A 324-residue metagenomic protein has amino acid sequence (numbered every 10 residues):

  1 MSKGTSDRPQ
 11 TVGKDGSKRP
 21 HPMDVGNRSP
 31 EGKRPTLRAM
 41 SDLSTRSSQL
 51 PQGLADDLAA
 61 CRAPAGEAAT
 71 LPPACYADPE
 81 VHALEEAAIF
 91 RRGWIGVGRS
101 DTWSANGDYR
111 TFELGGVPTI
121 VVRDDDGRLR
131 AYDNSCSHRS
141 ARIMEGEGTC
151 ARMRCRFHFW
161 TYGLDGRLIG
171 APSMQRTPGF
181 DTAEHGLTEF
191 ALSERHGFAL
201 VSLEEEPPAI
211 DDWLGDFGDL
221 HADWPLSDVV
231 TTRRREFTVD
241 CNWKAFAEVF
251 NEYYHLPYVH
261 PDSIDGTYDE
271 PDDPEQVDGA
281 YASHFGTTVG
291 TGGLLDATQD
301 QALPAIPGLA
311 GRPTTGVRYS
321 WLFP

Functional and structural regions predicted by a protein language model:
M1, V12, M23-V25, M40: Short hydrophobic transmembrane-like helices used for membrane targeting/insertion
K3-G4, Q10, K14, E31: Charged/polar low-complexity intrinsically disordered segments
D7, D15, H21-N27: Intrinsic-disorder-associated, low-complexity terminal segments enriched in Asp/Asn/His/Tyr and depleted of Lys/Arg
R19, R34: Cationic, low-complexity basic patches in intrinsically disordered or flexible, solvent-exposed regions
G32-K33, T102-E205, D211-D219: Rieske [2Fe-2S] iron-sulfur-binding domain
L37-S135, R139-G146, F190-S193: N-terminal pre-ligand scaffold of iron-sulfur
E85-G96, R167-R176, P313-T315: Short, basic/low-complexity N-terminal boundary segments at the transition from targeting/disordered tails
R123, S193, F198-P324: C-terminal catalytic domain of Rieske-type non-heme iron oxygenases
